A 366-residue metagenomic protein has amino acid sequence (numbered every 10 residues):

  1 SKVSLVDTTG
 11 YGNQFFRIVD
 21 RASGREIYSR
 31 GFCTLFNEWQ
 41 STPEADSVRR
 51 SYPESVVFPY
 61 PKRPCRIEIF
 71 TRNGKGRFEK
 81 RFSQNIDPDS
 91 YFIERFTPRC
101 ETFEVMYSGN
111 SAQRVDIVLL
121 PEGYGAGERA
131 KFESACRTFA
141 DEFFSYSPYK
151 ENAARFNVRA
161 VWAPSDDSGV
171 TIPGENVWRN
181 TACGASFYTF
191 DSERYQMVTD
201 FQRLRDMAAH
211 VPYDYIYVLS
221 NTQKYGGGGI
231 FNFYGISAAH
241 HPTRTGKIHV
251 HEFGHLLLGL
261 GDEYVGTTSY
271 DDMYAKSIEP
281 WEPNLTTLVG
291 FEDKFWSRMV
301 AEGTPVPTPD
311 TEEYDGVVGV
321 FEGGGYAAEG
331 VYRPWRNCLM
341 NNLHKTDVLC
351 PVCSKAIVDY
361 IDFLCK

Functional and structural regions predicted by a protein language model:
S1-F92: Beta-strand-enriched, solvent-exposed domains that form extended recognition/catalytic surfaces
Y91-S147, A160-I172, M197: Fold-level signature of zinc-dependent metallopeptidase catalytic domains
G109-Q113, K150-A153, A208-Y213, E312-E313 (+2 more regions): Extracellular/periplasmic catalytic domains that process cell-envelope and extracellular macromolecules
G123-A126, P164-S168, T222-G226, T243-T245 (+3 more regions): Solvent-exposed loop/turn segments at secondary-structure junctions within structured extracellular/periplasmic domains
R129-F132, G228-E252: Short pre-active-site segment immediately N-terminal to the catalytic Zn-binding motif
R155-F231: Active-site-proximal segments of metallohydrolase catalytic domains
F253-S269: Catalytic Zn2+-binding segment of zinc metalloproteases
Y264-K366: Replace "(M1/M4/M9/M12/WLM)" with "(e.g., M1/M4/M8/M9/M12/M26/WLM)" and add "not limited to" to clarify scope
